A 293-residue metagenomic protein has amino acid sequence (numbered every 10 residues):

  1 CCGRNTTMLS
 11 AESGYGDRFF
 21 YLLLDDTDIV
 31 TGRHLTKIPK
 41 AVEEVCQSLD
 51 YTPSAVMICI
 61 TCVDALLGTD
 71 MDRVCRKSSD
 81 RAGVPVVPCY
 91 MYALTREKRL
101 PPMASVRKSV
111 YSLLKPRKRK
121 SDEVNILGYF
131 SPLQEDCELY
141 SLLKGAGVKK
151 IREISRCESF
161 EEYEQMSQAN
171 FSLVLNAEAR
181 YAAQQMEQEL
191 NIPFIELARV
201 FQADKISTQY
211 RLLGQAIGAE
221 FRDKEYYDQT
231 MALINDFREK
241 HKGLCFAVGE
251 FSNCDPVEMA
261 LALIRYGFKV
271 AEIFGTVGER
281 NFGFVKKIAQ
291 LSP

Functional and structural regions predicted by a protein language model:
C1-P293: An N-terminal assembly and electron-transfer interface module characteristic of large anaerobic redox and radical
